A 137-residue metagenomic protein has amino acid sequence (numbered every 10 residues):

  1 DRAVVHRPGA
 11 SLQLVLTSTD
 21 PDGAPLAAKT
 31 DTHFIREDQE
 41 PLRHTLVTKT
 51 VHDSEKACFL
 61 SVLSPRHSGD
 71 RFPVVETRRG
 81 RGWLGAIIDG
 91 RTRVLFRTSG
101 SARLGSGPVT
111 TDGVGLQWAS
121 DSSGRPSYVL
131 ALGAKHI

Functional and structural regions predicted by a protein language model:
D1-I137: CBM-like, beta-strand-rich accessory domains located in the C-terminal region of large, secreted polysaccharide-active
